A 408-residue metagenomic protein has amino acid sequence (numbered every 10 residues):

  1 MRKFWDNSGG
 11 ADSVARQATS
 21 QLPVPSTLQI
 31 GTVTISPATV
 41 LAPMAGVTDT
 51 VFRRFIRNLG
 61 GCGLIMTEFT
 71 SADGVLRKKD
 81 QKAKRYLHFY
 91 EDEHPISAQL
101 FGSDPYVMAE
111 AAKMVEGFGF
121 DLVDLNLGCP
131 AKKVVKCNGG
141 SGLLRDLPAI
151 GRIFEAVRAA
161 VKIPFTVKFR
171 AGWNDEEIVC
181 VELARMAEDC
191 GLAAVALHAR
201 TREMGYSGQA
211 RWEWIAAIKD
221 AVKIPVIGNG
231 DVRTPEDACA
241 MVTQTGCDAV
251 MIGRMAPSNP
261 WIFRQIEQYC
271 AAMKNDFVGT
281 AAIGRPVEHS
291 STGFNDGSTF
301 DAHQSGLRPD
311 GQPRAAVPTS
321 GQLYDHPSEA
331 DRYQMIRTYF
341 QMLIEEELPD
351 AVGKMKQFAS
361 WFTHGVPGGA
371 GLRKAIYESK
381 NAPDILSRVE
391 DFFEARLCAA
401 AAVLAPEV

Functional and structural regions predicted by a protein language model:
M1-G10, A15-G31, I35, T39 (+11 more regions): Alpha/beta catalytic cores of nucleotide-metabolism and tRNA/nucleoside-modifying enzymes
L22, H289, S305, P313: Cationic, low-complexity basic patches in intrinsically disordered or flexible, solvent-exposed regions
V24-Q29, M44-F118: Glycine-rich, positively charged N-terminal anion/phosphate-binding segment
T39-A42, I65-T67, I96-L100, V123 (+4 more regions): Hydrophobic faces of well-ordered beta-strands that scaffold small-molecule active sites in alpha/beta enzyme cores
M44, T70-A72, F101-S103, G128-P130 (+4 more regions): Active-site beta-loop-alpha junctions enriched in small/polar residues
N58, A109-G139, P148-I224: Alpha/beta enzyme core
A83, N138-L144: Short glycine-enriched, charge-decorated loop/helix-capping segments at active-site entrances that position
